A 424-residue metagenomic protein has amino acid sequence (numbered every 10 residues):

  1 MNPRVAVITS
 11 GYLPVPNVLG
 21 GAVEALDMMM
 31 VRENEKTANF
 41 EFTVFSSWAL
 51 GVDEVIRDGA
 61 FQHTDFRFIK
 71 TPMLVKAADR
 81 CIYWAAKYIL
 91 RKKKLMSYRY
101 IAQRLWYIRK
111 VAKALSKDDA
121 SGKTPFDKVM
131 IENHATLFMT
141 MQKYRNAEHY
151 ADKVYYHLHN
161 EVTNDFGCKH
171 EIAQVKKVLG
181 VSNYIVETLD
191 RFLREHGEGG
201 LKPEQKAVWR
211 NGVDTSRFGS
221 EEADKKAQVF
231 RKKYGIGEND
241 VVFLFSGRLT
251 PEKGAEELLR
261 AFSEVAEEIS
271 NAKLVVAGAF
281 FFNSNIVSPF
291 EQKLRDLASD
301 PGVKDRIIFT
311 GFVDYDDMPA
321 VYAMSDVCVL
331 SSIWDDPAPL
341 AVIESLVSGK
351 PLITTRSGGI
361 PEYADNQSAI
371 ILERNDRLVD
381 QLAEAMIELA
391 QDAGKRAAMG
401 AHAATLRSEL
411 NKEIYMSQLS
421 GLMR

Functional and structural regions predicted by a protein language model:
I8, L179, G237-K253, L259-F262 (+1 more regions): Conserved donor-binding/catalytic core segment of Leloir-type glycosyltransferases
L50, M139-T140, F166-C168, K176-V208 (+1 more regions): A short, active-site helix/loop in glycosyltransferases that binds the activated sugar's phosphate group
A147, V287-V313: Nucleotide-activated donor-binding/catalytic signature segment of Leloir-type glycosyltransferases, i.e., the conserved
R194, G219-I236: A short helix/loop element that forms part of the nucleotide-sugar donor recognition site in Leloir-type
F312, V321-S325: Short alpha-helical donor nucleotide-sugar binding micro-motif in glycosyltransferases
P351-T354, I371: Short hydrophobic beta-strand element within catalytic cores of glycosyltransferases and related nucleotide-activated
P361-I387: Change "using UDP/GDP/dTDP sugars" to "using nucleotide sugars
Q381, E388, K395-E409, G421: A short, well-ordered alpha-helix in the C-terminal region of glycosyltransferases
